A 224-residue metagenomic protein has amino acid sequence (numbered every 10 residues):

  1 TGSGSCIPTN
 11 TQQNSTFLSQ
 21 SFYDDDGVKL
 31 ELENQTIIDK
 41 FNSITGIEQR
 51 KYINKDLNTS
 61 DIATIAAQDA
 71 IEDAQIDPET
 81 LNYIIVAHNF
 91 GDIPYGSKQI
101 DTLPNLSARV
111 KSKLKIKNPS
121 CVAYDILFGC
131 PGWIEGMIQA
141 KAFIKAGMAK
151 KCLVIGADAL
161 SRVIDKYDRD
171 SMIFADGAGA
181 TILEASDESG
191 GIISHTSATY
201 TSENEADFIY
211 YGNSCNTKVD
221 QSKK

Functional and structural regions predicted by a protein language model:
T1-D56, D168-K224: Condensing-enzyme catalytic core mediating Claisen C-C bond formation in acyl metabolism
G4, A87-D92, L127-G132, G156-S161 (+1 more regions): Acidic, glycine-rich active-site loops and adjacent beta-strand->loop/helix elements that engage anionic groups
T11-Q13, G96-K98, M137-I138, V163-D168 (+1 more regions): Short acidic, glycine/serine/threonine-rich loops at helix termini
N34-S60, I93-K151: Conserved catalytic cysteine-centered active-site region of acyl-thioester-dependent Claisen-condensing enzymes
F41, E79-V86, C121-D125, K150-A157 (+1 more regions): Beta-strand segments within the central parallel beta-sheet cores of soluble alpha/beta enzyme folds
A66-N82: Phosphate/pyrophosphate-binding loops at sites that engage ATP/ADP/AMP, CoA/4′-phosphopantetheine, polyphosphate
K145-A178: Flexible, glycine-rich active-site loops centered on histidine and acidic residues that chelate a metal or position
